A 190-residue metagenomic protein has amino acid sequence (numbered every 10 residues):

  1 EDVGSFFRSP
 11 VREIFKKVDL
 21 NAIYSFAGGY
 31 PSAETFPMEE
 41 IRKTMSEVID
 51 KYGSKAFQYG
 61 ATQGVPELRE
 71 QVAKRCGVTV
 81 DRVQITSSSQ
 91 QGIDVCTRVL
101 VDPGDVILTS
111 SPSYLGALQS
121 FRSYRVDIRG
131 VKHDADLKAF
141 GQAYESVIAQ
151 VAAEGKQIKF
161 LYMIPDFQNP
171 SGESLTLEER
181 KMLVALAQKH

Functional and structural regions predicted by a protein language model:
E1-Q58, T62: N-terminal "arm"/small-domain region of PLP-dependent enzymes with the aminotransferase-like
V48-K189: Conserved core of the PLP fold type I
